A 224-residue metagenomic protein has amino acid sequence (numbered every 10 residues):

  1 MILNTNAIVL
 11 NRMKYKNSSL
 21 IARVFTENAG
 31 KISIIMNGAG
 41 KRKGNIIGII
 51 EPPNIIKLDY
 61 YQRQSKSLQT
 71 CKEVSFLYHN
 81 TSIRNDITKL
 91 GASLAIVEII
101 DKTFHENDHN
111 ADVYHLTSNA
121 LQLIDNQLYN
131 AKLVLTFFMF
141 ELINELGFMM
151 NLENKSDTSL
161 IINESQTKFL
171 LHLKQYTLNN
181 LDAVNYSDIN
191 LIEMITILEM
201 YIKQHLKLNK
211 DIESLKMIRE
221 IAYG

Functional and structural regions predicted by a protein language model:
M1-L20, F25-G224: Non-catalytic alpha-helical scaffolds and adjoining flexible linkers that form interface surfaces for assembly
